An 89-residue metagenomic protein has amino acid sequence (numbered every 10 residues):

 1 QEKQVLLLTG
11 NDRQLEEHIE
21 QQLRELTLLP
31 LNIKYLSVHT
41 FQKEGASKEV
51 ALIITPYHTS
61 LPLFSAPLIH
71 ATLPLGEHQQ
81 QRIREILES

Functional and structural regions predicted by a protein language model:
Q1-T27, K43: Redox- and metal-dependent alpha/beta enzyme cores, enriched for Fe-S-associated oxidoreductases and cofactor-handling
E2-L6, E49-L52, P67: Hydrophobic beta-strand segments of well-ordered beta-sheets in folded domains
D12-L15, T59-P62, P74-G76: Short acidic, S/G/P-rich loop/turn micro-motifs used as interaction or catalytic elements
L28-E49: A short, well-structured beta->alpha microelement
V38-T40, I54-L61: Short, polar loop motifs at secondary-structure junctions
G45-K48, H58-P67: Short loop/helix-cap segments at secondary-structure boundaries that form the rim of catalytic
A66-S89: Ser/Thr/Gly-rich flexible loops in soluble cytosolic domains mediating phosphotransfer, phosphorylation
